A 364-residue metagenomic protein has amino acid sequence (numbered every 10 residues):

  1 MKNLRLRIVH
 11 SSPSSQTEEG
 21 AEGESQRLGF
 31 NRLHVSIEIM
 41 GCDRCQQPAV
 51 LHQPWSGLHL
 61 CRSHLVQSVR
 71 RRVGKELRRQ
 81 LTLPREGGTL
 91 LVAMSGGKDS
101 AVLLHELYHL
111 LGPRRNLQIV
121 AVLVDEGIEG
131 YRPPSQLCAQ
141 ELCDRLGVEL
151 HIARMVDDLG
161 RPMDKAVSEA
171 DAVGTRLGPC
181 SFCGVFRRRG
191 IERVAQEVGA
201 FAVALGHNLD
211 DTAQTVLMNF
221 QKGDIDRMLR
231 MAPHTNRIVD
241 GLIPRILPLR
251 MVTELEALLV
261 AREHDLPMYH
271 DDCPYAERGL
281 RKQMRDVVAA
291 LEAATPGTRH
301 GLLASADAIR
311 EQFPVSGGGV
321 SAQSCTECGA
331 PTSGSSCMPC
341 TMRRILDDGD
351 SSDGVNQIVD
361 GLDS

Functional and structural regions predicted by a protein language model:
R5, R27-R230, M251-H264, C337: ATP-dependent adenylation/nucleotidyltransferase module used to activate substrates
L6-Q16, E24, F30-V35, H264 (+2 more regions): A broadly conserved sequence feature marking short terminus-proximal activation segments in nucleic acid-centric
L33-I39, L51-W55, E311-S321, E327-T332: Short, flexible, mixed-charge glycine/proline-rich loop motifs that serve as phosphate/nucleic-acid-contacting
H64-V69, C340-G354: Short Cys/His-rich micro-motifs in 6-15 aa windows
I119, R176, C180, F186 (+3 more regions): Catalytic subdomain that performs nucleotidyl-dependent activation
C183, T326-D347: Cysteine-cluster motifs in flexible loop/terminal segments that predominantly coordinate metals
F186-A202, G297-C328: Electropositive, surface-exposed helix/loop patches at the edges of structured domains that serve as adaptable
